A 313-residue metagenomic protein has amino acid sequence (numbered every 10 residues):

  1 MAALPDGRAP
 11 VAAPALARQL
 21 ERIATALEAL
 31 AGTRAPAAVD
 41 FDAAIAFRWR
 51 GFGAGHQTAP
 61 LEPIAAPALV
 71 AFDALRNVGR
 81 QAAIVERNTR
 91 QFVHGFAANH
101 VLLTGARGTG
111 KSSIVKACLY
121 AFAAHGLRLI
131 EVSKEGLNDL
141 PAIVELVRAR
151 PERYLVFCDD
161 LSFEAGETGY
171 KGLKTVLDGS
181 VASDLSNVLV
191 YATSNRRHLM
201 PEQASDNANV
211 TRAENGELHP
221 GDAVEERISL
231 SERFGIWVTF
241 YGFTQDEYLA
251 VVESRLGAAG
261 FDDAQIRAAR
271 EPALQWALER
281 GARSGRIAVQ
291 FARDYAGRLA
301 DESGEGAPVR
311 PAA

Functional and structural regions predicted by a protein language model:
P5-P63: Interdomain "pre-motor" coupling segment immediately N-terminal to P-loop NTPase/helicase cores
P10, P14-A15, P60-I84: Dynamic helix-loop-helix/coil hinge segments at AAA+ ATPase domain boundaries and subdomain interfaces
I64-A66, R90-A98: Phosphate-binding P-loop
G95-A117: Walker A/P-loop nucleotide-binding motif
A121-Y154, L161-G166: AAA+/P-loop NTPase substrate/partner-engagement loops
A165-G216: Conserved catalytic/switch belt of AAA+ P-loop NTPases
S194, Q203-A204, V210-I228, G235-L249: Conserved AAA+ ATPase "SRH/arginine-finger" region at the nucleotide-binding site
G242-A313: C-terminal alpha-helical "lid" subdomain
